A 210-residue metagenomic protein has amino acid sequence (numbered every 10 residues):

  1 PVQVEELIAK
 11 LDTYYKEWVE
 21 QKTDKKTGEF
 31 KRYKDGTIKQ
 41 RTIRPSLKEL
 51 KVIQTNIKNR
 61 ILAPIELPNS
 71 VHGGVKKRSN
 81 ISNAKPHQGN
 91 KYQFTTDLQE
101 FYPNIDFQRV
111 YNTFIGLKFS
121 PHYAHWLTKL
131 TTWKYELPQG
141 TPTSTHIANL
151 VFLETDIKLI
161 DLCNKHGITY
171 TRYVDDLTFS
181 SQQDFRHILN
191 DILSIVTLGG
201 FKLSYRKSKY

Functional and structural regions predicted by a protein language model:
P1-Y15: Amphipathic alpha-helical blocks
Q3, I61, H122: TRNA-recognition modules of translation machinery and tRNA-sensing kinases, especially anticodon-binding
L7-I8, N69-G74, W126-T128: Short coil/turn segments at secondary-structure boundaries
K16, K39-R41, N90-F94: A generic secondary-structure signal marking the coil-to-beta-strand transition
W18-P45: Glycine-/proline-rich flexible loop or hinge segments
T37-N69, Y102, E136-L162: Conserved pre-motif C helix in the palm subdomain of viral-like polymerases
L50-E100: Active-site-proximal segment of RNA-dependent polymerases
P86-V174, T178-Y210: Conserved polymerase palm-domain catalytic core
